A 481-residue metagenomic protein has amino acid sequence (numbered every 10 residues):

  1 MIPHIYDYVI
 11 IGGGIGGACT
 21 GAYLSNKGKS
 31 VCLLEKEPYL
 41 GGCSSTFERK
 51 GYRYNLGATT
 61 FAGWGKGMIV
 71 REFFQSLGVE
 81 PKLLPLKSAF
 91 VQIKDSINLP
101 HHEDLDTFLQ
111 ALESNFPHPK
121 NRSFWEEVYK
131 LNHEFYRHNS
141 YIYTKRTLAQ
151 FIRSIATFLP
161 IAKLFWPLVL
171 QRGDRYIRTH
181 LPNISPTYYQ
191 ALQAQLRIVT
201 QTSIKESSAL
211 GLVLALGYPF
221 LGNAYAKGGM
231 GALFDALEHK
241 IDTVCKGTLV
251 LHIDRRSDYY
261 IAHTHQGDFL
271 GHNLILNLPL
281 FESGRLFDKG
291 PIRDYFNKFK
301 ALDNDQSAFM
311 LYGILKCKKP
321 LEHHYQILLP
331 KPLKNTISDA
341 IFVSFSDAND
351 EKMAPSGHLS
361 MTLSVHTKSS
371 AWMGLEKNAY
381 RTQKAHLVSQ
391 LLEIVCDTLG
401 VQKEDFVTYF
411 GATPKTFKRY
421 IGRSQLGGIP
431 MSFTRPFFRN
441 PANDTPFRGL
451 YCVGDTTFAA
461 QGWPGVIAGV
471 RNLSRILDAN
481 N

Functional and structural regions predicted by a protein language model:
I2-S140: N-terminal glycine-rich phosphate/pyrophosphate-binding loop and immediately adjacent elements
A58, D455-D478: A conserved FAD-binding loop/helix module that cradles the flavin
K82-L84, V244-G247, V407, Y451: General small-molecule cofactor/ligand-binding pocket signal
H133-T243, G247, R423-F433: Active-site/ligand-binding neighborhood in enzyme catalytic cores
T187-V199, V401-A460: A glycine-rich dinucleotide-binding beta-alpha-beta segment and adjacent secondary-structure elements that constitute
K205-L210, S356-V365, P446-R448: Short coil-to-beta-strand
F220, L249-S356: Mid-domain catalytic core of redox enzymes that form a hydrophobic substrate pocket/lid adjacent to a catalytic redox
K316-K415: C-terminal segments that line or cap access tunnels to active or ligand-binding sites in enzymes and enzyme-associated
